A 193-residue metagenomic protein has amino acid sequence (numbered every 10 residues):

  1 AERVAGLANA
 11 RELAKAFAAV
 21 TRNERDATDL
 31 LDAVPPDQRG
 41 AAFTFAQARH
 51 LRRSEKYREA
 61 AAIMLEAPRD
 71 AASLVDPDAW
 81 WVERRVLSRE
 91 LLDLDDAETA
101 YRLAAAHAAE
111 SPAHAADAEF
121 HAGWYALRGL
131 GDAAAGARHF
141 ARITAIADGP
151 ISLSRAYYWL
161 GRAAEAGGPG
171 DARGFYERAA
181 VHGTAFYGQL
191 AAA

Functional and structural regions predicted by a protein language model:
A1-A193: Alpha-helical solenoid repeat scaffolds
